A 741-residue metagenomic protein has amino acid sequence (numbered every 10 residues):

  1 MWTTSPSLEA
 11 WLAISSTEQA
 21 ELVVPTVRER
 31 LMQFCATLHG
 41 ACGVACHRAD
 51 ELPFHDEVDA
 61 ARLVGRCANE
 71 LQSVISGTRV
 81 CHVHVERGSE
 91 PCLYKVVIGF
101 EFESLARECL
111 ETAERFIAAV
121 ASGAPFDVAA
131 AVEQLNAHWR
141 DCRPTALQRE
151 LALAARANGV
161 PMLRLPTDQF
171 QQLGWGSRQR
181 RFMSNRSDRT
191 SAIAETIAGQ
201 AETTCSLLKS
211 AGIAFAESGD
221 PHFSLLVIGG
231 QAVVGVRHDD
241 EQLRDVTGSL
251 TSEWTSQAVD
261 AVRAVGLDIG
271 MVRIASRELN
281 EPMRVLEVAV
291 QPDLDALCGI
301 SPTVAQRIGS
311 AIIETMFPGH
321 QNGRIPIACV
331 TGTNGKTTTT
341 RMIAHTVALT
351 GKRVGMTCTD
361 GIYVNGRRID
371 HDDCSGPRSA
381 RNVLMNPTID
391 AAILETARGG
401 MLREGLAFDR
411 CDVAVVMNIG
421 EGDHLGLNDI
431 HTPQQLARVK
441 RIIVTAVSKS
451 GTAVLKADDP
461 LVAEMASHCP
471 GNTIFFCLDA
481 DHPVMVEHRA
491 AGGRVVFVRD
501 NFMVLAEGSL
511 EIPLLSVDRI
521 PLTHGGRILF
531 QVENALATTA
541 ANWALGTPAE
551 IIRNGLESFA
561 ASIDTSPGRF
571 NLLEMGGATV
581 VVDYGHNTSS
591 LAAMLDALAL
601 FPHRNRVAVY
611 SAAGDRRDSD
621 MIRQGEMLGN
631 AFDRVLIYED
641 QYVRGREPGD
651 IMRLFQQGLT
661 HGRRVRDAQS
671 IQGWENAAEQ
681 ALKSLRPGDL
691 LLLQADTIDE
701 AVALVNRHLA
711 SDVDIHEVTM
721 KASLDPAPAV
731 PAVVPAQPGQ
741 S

Functional and structural regions predicted by a protein language model:
M1-E57, C92, V517, I528 (+2 more regions): ATP-dependent carboxylate-amine ligase
M1-R156, Q231-G235, D245-C329: ATP-dependent carboxylate activation and anion-phosphoryl transfer catalytic cores that bind Mg-ATP to form
G99, A289, C358, E395 (+4 more regions): Short beta-strand segments
A155, T357, E395, M417 (+5 more regions): Residue-level signal for inorganic ion chemistry
S177-R244, G248-S256, A305, G309-S310: Active-site nucleotide/adenylate-binding loops and adjacent lid/helix of ATP-dependent enzymes
N185-E195, P318-I362: Walker A (P-loop) phosphate-binding motif
A264, D429-A437, R441, G451 (+1 more regions): Adenine nucleotide phosphate-binding catalytic loops in nucleotide-utilizing enzymes
R368-F475, A480-V484, H488, R519-T523 (+2 more regions): Flexible active-site lid/hinge loop adjacent to a nucleotide/diphosphate and Mg2+-phosphate binding pocket
